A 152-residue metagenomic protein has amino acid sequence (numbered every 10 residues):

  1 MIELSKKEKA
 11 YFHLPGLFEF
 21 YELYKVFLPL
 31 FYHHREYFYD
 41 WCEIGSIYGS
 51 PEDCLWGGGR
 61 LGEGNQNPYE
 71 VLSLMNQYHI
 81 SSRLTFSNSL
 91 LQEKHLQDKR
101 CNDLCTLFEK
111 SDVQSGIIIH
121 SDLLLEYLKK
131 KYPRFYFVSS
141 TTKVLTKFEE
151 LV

Functional and structural regions predicted by a protein language model:
L4-K6, E63: Intrinsically disordered, low-complexity segments enriched in small residues
K6-F12: Extreme N-terminal starter segment of soluble prokaryotic enzymes
F12-R35, W41-L151: Active-site beta->alpha loop and helix N-cap motifs at the rims of alpha/beta catalytic domains
